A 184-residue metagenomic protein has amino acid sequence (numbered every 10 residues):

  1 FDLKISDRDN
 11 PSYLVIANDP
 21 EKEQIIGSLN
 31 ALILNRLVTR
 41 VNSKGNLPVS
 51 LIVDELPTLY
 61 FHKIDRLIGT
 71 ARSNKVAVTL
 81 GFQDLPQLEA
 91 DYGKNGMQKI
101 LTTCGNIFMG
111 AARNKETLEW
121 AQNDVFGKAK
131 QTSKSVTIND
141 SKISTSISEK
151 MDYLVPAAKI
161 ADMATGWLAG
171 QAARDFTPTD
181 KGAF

Functional and structural regions predicted by a protein language model:
F1-V76, A161-M163, Q171-T179: P-loop NTPase motor domains
D2-K4, R66, E89-F184: P-loop NTPase motor core of the ASCE superfamily
D9-S12, L80-F82, I100-T102: Short acidic (Asp/Glu) and glycine-rich catalytic loops that position anionic groups and cofactors
L14, T79, I107-F108: Hydrophobic/aromatic beta-strand patches that form the interior of the parallel beta-sheet core in alpha/beta enzyme
E21-K44, G81-Q87, A111-K134: Mechanochemical coupling/switch segment within NTP-driven translocation systems
E23, S50-L51, V78-Q83, D140-T145: N-terminal start-of-chain detector that recognizes signal peptides and the immediate post-cleavage beginning
L29-A31, T58, L85-E89, I147-K150: A short linear-motif detector with a strong N-terminal bias
A71-D91: Sensor-1/coupling segment of RecA-like P-loop NTPase cores
